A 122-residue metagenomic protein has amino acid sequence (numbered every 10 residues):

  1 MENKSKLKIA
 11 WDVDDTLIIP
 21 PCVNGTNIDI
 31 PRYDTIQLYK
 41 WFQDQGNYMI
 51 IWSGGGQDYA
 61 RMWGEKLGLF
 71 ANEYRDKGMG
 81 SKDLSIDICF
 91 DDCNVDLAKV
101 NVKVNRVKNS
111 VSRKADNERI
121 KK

Functional and structural regions predicted by a protein language model:
M1-K122: HAD-like aspartate-dependent phosphatase fold
